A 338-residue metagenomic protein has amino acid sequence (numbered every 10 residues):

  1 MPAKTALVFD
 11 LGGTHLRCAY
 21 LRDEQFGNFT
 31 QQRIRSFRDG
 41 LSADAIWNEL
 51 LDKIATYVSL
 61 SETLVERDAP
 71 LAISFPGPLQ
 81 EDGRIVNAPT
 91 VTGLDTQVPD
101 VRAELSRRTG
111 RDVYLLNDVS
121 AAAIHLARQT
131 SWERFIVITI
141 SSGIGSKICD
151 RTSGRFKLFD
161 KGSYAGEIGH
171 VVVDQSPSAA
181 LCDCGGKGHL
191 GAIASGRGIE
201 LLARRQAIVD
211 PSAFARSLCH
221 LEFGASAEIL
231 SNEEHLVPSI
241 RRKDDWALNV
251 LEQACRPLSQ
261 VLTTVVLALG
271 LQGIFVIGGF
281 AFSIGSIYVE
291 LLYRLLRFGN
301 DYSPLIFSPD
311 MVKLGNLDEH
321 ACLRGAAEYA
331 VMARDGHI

Functional and structural regions predicted by a protein language model:
M1-P70, Q80-R84, R107-R111, R128-I136 (+1 more regions): ATP-binding/phosphotransfer module of carbohydrate and carboxylate kinases, centering on a glycine-rich
L16-Y20, I124, I144-D150: Short beta-strand scaffold segments in enzyme catalytic cores
P76: Conserved NAD(P)H cofactor-binding loop of Rossmann-fold oxidoreductase domains
R84-Q97: A charged helix-plus-loop insertion that forms the helical arch/lid used to bind and gate nucleic-acid substrates
L115-V119: Short loop/edge segments at beta-strand edges and connector loops that shape dinucleotide/nucleotide cofactor-binding
S120, G143, A281: Catalytic metal-binding/acid-base residues of hydrolase active sites
E133-A194: Glycine-rich phosphate-binding loop of actin/hexokinase-like ATP-binding domains
